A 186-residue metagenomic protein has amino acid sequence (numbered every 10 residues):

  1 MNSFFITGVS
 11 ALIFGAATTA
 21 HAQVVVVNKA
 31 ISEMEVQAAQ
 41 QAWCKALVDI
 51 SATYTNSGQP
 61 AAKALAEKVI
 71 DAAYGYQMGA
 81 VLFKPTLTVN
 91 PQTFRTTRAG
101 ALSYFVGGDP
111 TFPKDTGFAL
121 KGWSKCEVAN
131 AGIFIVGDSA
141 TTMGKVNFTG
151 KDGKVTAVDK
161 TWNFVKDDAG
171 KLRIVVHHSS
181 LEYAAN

Functional and structural regions predicted by a protein language model:
M1-A22: Gram-negative bacterial Sec-dependent N-terminal signal peptides
H21-A73: Short, low-complexity N-terminal intrinsically disordered segments enriched in polar/charged residues
A22-M34, G108-P113, S124, N186: Mature soluble domains of exported/periplasmic/lumenal proteins and thiol-rich metal-chelating peptides
Q23, I135-M143, D152-A185: Short beta-strand edge/turn micro-motifs at domain boundaries
L47, V146-F148, H178: Short beta-strand segments enriched in hydrophobic/aromatic residues within well-folded beta-rich domains
S57-N130: A solvent-exposed, acidic/Ser-Thr-rich amphipathic alpha-helical stretch
D109-K151, V155-K160: Acidic, glycine-rich flexible loop segments
